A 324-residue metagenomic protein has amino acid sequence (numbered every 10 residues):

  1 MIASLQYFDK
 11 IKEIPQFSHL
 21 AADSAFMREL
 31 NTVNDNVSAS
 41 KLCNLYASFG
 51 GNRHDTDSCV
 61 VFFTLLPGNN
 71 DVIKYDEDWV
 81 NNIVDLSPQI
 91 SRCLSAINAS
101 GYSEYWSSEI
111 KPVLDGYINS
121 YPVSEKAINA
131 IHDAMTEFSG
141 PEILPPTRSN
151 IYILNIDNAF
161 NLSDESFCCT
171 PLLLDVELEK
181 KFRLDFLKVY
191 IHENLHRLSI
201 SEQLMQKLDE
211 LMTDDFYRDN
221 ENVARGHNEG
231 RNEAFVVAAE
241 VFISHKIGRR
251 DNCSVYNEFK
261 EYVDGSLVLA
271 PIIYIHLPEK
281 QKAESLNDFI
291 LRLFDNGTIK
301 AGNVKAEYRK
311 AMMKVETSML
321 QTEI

Functional and structural regions predicted by a protein language model:
M1-N69, V263-P278, A283-L286: N-terminal mature-domain "stem" immediately C-terminal to a signal peptide or N-terminal signal-anchor/transmembrane
V72-D78, H132-D133, R148-L184: Active-site scaffold of zinc-dependent metalloenzymes
W106-D164: Auxiliary, metal-adjacent structural segments of Zn-dependent hydrolase domains
P122-N129, K181, D185, V189 (+2 more regions): Soluble non-cytosolic domains of exported or imported proteins
I131-F138, G230-H245: An active-site-proximal "capping" alpha-helix that borders the catalytic cofactor pocket
L184-M205: Active-site recognition of the HExxH zinc-binding catalytic motif
S201-N228: Post-HEXXH active-site segment of zinc metalloproteases
E240-F242, G248-I324: Pan-zinc metallopeptidase signature
